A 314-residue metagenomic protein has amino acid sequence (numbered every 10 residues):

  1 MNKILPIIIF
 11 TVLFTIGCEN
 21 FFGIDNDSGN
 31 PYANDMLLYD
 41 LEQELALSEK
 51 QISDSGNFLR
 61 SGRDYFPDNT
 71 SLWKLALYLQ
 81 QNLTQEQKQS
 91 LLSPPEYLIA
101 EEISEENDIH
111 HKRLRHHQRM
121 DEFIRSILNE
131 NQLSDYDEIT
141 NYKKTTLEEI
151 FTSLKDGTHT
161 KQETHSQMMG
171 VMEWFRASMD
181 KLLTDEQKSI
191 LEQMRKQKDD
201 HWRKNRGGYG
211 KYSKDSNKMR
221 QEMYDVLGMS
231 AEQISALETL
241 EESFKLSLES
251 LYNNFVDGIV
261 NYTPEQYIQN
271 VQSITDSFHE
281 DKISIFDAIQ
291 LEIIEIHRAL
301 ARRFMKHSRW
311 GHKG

Functional and structural regions predicted by a protein language model:
N2-I9: Sec-dependent signal peptide recognition, specifically the positively charged N-region followed immediately by
F14-G17: C-terminal motif of bacterial Sec signal peptides marking the signal peptidase cleavage site
E19-G314: Charge-rich (acidic/polar
